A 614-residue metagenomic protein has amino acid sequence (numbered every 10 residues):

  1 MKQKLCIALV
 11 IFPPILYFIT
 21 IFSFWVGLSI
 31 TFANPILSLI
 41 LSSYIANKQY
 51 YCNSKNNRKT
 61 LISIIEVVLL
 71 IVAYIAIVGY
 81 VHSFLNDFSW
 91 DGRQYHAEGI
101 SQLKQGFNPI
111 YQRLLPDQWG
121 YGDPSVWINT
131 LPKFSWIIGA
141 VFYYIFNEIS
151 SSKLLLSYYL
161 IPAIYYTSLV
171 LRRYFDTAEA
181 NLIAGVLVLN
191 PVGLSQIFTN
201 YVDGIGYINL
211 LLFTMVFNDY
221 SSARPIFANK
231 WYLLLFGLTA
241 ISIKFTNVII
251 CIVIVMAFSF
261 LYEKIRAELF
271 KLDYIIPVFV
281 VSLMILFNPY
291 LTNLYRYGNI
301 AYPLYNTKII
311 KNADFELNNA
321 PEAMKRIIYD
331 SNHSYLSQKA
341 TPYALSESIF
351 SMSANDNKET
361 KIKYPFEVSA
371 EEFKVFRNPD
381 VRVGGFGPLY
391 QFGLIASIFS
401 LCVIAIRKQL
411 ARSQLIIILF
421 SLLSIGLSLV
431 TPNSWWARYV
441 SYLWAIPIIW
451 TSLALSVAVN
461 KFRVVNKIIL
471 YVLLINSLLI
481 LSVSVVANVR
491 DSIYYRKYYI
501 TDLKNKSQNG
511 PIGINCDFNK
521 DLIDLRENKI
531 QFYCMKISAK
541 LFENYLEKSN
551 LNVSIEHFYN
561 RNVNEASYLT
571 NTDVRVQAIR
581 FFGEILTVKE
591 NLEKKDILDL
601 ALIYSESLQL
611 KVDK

Functional and structural regions predicted by a protein language model:
M1-L61: Membrane-embedded, hydrophobic transmembrane alpha-helices
P14-Y17, S42-Y51, V141, L154-F175 (+1 more regions): Transmembrane-helix motifs of polytopic, lipid-linked glycan transferases
T20-F24, N229-M256, G298, S424-V430: Membrane-interface alpha helices of multi-pass inner-membrane proteins
I65-A73, P225-L238, C251-M256, K271-M284 (+2 more regions): Signature aromatic-anchored transmembrane alpha helix within multi-pass, membrane-resident enzymes that catalyze glycan
K104, Q112-L114, S135-Y143, D314-A405: Lumenal/periplasmic acceptor-binding loop at the mouth of the active site in multi-pass, GT-C-fold membrane enzymes
I149-S151, T167-P191, L410-L422: Transmembrane-helix signature of polytopic, membrane-embedded enzymes that assemble or transfer cell-envelope glycans
V192-G206: Short acidic/glycine- and proline-prone juxtamembrane loop motifs at membrane-interface regions of multi-pass membrane
L473-F542: Membrane-embedded, lumen/periplasm-facing catalytic core of multi-pass transferases that use lipid-linked donors
